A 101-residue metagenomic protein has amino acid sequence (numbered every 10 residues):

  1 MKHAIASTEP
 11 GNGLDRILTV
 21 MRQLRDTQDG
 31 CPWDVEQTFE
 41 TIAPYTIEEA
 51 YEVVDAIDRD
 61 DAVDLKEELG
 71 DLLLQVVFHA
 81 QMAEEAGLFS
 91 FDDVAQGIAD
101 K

Functional and structural regions predicted by a protein language model:
M1-E68, L74-K101: Flexible "arm" and connector segments at domain edges
